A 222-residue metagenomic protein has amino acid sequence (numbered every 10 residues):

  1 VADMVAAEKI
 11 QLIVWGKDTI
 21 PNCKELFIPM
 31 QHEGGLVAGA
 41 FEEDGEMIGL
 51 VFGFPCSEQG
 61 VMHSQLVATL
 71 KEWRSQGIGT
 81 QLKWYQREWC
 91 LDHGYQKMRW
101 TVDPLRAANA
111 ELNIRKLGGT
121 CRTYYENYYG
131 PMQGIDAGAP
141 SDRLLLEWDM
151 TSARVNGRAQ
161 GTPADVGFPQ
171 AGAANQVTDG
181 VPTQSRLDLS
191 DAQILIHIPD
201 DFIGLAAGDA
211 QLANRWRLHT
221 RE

Functional and structural regions predicted by a protein language model:
V1-K71, D103, Y125: A conserved beta-strand-loop-helix scaffold within acyl/acetyltransferase catalytic domains
W73, G77-Y85: Conserved acetyl-CoA pyrophosphate-binding loop and the N-cap/start of the following alpha-helix in GNAT-like
Q86, A110: Aromatic/hydrophobic pocket-lining residues that form π-stacking "cages" and hydrophobic walls in ligand
C90-D103: Conserved GNAT acetyl-CoA-binding A-motif
H93-Y95, L112, R122-E222: Intrinsically disordered, low-complexity, positively biased terminal segments
G118-G119: Conserved Class I S-adenosyl-L-methionine
